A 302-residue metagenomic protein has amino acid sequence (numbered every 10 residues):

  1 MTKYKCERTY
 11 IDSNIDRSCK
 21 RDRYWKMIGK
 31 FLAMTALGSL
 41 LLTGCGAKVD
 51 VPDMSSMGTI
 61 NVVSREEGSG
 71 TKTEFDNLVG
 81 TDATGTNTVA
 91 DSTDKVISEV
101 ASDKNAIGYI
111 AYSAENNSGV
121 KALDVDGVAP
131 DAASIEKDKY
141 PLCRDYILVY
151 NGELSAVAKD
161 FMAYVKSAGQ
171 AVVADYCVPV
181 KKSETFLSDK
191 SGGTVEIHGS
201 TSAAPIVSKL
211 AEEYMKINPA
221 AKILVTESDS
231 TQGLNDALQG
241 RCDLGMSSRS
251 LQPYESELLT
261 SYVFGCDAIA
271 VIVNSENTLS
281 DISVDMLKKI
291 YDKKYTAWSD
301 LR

Functional and structural regions predicted by a protein language model:
K3, S18, L187-K190: Intrinsically disordered, low-complexity repeat and linker tracts
C19-L32: Bacterial N-terminal signal peptides that target proteins for export
F31-M34, C45: N-terminal cationic amphipathic segment used for targeting or macromolecule association
L40-G44: C-terminal motif of bacterial Sec signal peptides marking the signal peptidase cleavage site
C45-R302: Exported/periplasmic ABC-transporter solute-binding proteins
